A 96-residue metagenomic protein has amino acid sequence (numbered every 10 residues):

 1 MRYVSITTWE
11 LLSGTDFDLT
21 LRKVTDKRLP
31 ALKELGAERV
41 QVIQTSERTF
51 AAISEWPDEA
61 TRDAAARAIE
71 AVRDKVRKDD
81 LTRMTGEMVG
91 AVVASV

Functional and structural regions predicted by a protein language model:
M1-D74, K78-V96: Short S/T/G/P-rich N-terminal loop/turn motif that feeds into the first structured element of a domain
